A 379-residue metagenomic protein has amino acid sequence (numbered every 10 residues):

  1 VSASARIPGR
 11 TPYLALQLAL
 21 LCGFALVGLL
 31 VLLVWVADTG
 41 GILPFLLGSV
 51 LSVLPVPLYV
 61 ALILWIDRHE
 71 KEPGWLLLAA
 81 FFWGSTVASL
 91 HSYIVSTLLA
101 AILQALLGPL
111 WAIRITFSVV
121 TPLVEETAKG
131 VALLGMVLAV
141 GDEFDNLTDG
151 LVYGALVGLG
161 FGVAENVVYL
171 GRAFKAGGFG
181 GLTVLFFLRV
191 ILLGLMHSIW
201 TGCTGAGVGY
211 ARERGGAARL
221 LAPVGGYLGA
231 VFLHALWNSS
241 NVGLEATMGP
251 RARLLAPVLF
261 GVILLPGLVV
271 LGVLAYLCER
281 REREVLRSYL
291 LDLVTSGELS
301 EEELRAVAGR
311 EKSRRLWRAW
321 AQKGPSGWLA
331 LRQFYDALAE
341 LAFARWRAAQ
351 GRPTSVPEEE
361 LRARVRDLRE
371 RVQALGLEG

Functional and structural regions predicted by a protein language model:
V1-G379: Hydrophobic alpha-helical segments at protein termini of multi-pass membrane proteins
